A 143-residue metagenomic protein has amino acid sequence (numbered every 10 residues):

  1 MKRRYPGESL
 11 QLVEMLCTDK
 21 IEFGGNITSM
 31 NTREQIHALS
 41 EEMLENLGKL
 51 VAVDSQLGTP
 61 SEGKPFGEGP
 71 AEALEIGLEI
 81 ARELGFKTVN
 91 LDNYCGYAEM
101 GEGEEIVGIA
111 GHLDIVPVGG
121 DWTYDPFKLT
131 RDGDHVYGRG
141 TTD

Functional and structural regions predicted by a protein language model:
R3, S9-L12, F23: Cationic, low-complexity basic patches in intrinsically disordered or flexible, solvent-exposed regions
E8, I27-T28: Intrinsically disordered, low-complexity segments enriched in Ser/Pro/Gly/Ala and basic residues
T32-T142: Acidic/His- and Gly-rich active-site-bordering loop/insert found across diverse amide/peptide-bond hydrolases
